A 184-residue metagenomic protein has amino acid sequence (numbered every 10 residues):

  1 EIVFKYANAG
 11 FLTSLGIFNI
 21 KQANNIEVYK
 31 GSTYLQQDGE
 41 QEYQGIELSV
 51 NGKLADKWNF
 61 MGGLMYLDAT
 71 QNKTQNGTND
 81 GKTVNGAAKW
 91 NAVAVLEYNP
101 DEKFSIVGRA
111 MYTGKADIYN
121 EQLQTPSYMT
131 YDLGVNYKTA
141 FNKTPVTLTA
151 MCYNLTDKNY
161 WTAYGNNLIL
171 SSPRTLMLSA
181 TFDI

Functional and structural regions predicted by a protein language model:
I2, N51-K53, T83-I184: Conserved C-terminal beta-signal and adjacent last beta-strands/turns of outer-membrane beta-barrel proteins
K5: Short beta-strand-to-turn element immediately C-terminal to the catalytic PLP-Schiff-base lysine in fold type I
G10, S14-K21, Q37-Y119: Gram-negative outer-membrane beta-barrel transporters
I20-N24, L155-D157: Short connector loops/turns at beta-strand edges and beta->alpha or beta->beta junctions
N25-Y29, N72-N79, N120-Q122, Y160-Y164: Outer-membrane beta-barrel and related beta-rich outer-membrane complex signature in Gram-negative bacteria
E27-D38, R174: Surface-exposed loop/turn segments flanking beta-strands in extracellular/periplasmic regions
